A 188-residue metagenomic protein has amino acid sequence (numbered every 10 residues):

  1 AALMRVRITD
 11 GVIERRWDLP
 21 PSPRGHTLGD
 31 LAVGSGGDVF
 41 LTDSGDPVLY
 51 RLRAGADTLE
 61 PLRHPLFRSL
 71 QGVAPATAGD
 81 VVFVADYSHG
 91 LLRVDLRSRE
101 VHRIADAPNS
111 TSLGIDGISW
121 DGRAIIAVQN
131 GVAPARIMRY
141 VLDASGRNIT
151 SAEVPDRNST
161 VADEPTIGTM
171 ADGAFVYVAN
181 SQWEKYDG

Functional and structural regions predicted by a protein language model:
A1, P20-F40, P65-V81, A85-H89 (+2 more regions): Beta-rich, blade/repeat-based domains predominating in secreted/periplasmic proteins but also intracellular
A1, S44-D46, A54, D86-Y87 (+3 more regions): Short loop/turn segments immediately following the C-termini of beta-strands
A2-M4, V48-R51, G90-L92, R136-M138: A short loop-to-beta-strand structural motif that recurs across blades of beta-propeller domains
M4-A54: Hydrophobic alpha-helical segments and helix pairs
R7-V12, R53-D57, D95-R99, V141-G146: Short loop/turn segments that connect beta-strands within beta-propeller blades
V12-P21, D57-P65, E100-P108, T150-N158: A short beta-strand motif characteristic of beta-propeller blades
G36, S44-D46, A56, G79 (+3 more regions): Surface-exposed loop/turn positions within WD40 beta-propeller blades
T169-G188: Blade-level signature of beta-propeller repeat domains, shared across WD40, Kelch, NHL, RCC1 and BNR/Asp-box propellers
